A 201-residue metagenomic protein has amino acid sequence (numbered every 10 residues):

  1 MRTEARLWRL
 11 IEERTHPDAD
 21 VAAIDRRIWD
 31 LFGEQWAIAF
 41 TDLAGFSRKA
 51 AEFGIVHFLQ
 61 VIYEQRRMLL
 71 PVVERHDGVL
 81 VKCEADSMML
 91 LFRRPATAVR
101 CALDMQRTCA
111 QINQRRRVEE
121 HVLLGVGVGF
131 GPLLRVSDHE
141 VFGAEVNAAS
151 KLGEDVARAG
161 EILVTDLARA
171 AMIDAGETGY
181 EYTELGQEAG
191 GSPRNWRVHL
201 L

Functional and structural regions predicted by a protein language model:
M1-D25, D30, A159, V164-L201: Intrinsically disordered, glycine/charged-rich C-terminal tails and inter-domain linkers that flank nucleotidyl cyclase
L7, Q60-D77, M89-V126, F130-P132 (+1 more regions): Alpha-helical scaffold within the catalytic cores of cyclic-nucleotide enzymes
V21-R100: Catalytic NTP-binding/metal-coordinating core of nucleotidyl cyclase/transferase enzymes
F40, G127, I162-L163: Short aromatic/basic micro-patch
F46, A98, L133, A149 (+1 more regions): A generic structural signal for short hydrophobic patches within well-formed alpha-helices
E84, G129-F130, V164: A secondary-structure boundary/capping signal
V136-E140, G160-I162: Catalytic cores and conserved motifs of cyclic dinucleotide signaling enzymes
